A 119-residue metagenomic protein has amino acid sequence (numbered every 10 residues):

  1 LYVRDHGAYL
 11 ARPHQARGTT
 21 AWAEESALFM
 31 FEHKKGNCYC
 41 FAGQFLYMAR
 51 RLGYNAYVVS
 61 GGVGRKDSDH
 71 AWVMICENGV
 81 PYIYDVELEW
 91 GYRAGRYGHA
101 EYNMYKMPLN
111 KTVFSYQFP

Functional and structural regions predicted by a protein language model:
L1-M30: Secondary-structure boundary elements
M30-F41: Extracytoplasmic/periplasmic, Sec-exported soluble proteins
Y39-P108: Hydrophobic/aromatic-rich core segments of domains that either
N110-F118: Short, low-complexity, Pro/Ser/Thr/Gly-rich segments in the mature regions of secreted, periplasmic
